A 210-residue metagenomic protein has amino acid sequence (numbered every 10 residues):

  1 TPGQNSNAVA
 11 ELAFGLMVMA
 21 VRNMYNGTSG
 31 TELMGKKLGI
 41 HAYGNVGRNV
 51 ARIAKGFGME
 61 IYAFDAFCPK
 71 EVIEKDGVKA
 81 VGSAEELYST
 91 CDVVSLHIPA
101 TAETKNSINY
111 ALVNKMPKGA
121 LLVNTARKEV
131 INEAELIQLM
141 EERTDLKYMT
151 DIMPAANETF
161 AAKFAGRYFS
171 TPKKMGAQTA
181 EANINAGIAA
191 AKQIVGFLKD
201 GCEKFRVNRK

Functional and structural regions predicted by a protein language model:
T1-L12, P154-K210: C-terminal helix-to-coil terminal segments
T1-T31, N132, A156: Phosphate/diphosphate ligand-binding glycine-rich loop within oxidoreductases
A8, N49, E103, I131-A134 (+1 more regions): Residues that form or flank phosphate/diphosphate-binding pockets in enzymes that use nucleotide phosphates
L16, A20-G27, F57, R143 (+1 more regions): Change "in soluble alpha/beta enzymes" to "in soluble alpha/beta proteins
A20-G56: Glycine-rich NAD(P)-binding loop of Rossmann-like domains
F57, D76-G77, F164-R167: Short, structured coil segments at secondary-structure junctions
I61-A63: Short beta-strand "acidic-cap" motif of Rossmann-like dinucleotide-binding folds
C68-A162: Rossmann-like adenosine-cofactor binding region
